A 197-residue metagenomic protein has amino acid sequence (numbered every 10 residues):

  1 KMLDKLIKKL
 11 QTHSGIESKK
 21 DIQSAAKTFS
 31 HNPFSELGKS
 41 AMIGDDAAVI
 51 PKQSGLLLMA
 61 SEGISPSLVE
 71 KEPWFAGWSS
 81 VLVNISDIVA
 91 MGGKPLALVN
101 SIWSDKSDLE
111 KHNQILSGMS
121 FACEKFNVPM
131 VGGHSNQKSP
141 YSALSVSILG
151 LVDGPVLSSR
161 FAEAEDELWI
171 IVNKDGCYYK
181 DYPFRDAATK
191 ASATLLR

Functional and structural regions predicted by a protein language model:
K1-R197: Helix-biased detector of long, well-ordered alpha-helical tracts
